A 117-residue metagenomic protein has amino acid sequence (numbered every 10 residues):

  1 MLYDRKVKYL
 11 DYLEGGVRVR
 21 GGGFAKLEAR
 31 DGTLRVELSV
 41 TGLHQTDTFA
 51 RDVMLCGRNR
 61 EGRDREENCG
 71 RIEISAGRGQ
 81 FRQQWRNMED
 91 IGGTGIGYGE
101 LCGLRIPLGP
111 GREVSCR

Functional and structural regions predicted by a protein language model:
M1-R117: N-terminal targeting/export leaders
